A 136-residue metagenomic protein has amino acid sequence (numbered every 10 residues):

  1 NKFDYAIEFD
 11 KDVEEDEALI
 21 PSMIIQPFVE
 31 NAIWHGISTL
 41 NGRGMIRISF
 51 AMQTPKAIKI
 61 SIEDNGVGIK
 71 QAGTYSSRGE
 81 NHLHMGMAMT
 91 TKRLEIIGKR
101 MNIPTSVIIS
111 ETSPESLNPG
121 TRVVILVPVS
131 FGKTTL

Functional and structural regions predicted by a protein language model:
D4-D16: Conserved catalytic submotifs in the C-terminal HATPase_c
P21-G42: Conserved ATP-binding N-box helix of the HATPase_c
P21-M23, Y75-T105: ATP phosphate-binding glycine-rich loop and adjacent ATP-lid/helix-beta elements within ATP-binding kinase/ATPase
R43-K56: Short beta-strand/loop element within the Bergerat-fold HATPase_c
G44, T105, E111, E115-T121: Glycine-rich GHKL/ HATPase_c ATP-binding element in histidine kinases
D64: Acidic ATP/Mg2+-coordinating residue in the GHKL
G68-K70: A short glycine-centered beta->alpha linker in the GHKL/HATPase_c
P119-S130: Short C-terminal beta-strand
